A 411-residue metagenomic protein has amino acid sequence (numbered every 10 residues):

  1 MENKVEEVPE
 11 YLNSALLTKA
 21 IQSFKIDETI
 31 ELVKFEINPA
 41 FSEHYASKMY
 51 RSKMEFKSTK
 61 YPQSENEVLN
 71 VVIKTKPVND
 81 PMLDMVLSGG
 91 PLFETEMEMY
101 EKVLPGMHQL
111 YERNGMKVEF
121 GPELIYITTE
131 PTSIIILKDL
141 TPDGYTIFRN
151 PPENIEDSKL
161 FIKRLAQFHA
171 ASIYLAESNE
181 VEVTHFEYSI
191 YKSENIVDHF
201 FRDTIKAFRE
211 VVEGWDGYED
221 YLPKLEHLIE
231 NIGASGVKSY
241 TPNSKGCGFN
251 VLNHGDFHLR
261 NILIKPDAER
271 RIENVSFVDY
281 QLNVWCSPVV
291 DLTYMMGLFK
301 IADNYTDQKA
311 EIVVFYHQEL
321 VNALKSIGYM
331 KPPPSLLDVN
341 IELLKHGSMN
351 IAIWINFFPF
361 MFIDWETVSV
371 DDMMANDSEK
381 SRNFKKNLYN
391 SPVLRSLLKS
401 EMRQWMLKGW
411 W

Functional and structural regions predicted by a protein language model:
M1-N38: Juxta-kinase regulatory segment immediately upstream of eukaryotic protein kinase catalytic domains
E2, G144-H254, K265-E269, M373 (+1 more regions): ATP-dependent phospho-/nucleotidyl transfer catalytic cores
I37-R202, K206, P288-V289, S326: Conserved ATP-binding subdomain of kinase catalytic cores across diverse folds
A46-Y61, E230-P288: Active-site acidic catalytic loop and adjacent metal/ATP-binding pocket of ATP-dependent phosphoryl transfer enzymes
E98, K102, L282-S326, N350-K380: Active-site activation/catalytic loop segments of kinase-like enzymes and analogous catalytic loops in related
V103, F168-A171, S235, D256 (+5 more regions): Generic, well-ordered alpha-helical scaffold segments in large soluble proteins
K159, N322-W411: Helix-rich C-terminal or lid/interface subdomains of diverse kinases
L228-N231, N274, V313, I327-L337: Plant-skewed but cross-kingdom recognition/interaction modules and surfaces
